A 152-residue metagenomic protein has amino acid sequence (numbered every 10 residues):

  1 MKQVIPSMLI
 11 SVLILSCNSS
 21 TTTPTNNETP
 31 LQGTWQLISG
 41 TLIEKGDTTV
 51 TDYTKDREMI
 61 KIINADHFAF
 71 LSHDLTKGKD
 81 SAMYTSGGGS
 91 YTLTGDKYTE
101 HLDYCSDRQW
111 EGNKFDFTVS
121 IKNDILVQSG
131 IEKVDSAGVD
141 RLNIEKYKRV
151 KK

Functional and structural regions predicted by a protein language model:
M1-V4, N18-S19: Positively charged n-region of N-terminal signal peptides that target proteins for export
I5-P6, K151: Intrinsically disordered, low-complexity segments enriched in glycine/proline and serine/threonine
S7-S16: Bacterial N-terminal signal peptides
L15-S86, T99-K152: Lipid interaction determinants
